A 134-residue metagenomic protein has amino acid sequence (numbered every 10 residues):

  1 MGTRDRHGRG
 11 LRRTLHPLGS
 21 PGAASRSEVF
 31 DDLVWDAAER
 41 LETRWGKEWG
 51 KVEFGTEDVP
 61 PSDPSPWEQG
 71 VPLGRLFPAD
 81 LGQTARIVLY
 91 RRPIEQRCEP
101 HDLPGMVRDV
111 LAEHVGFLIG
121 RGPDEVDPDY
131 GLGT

Functional and structural regions predicted by a protein language model:
M1-R44, P72, D80-G82, I119 (+1 more regions): N-terminal low-structure segments adjacent to metalloprotease catalytic domains across cellular compartments
L33-V88: Auxiliary, metal-adjacent structural segments of Zn-dependent hydrolase domains
P64-W67, V115, G133: Alpha-helix boundary/capping detector
V71-R108, L118-T134: Active-site scaffold of zinc-dependent metalloenzymes
L111-E113: C-terminal structural segments of small proteins and small subunits
